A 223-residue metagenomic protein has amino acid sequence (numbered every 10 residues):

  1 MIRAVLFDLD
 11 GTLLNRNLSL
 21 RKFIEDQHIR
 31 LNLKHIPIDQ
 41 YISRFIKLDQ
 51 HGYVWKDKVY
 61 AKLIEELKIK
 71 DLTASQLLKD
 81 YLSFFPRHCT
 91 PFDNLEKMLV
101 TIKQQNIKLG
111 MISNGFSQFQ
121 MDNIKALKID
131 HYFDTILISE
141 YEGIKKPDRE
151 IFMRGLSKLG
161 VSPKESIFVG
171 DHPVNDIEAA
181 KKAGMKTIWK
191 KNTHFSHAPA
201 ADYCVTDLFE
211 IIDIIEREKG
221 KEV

Functional and structural regions predicted by a protein language model:
M1-V5, L18, V100-K103, I112-V223: Asp-based, Mg2+/Mn2+-dependent phosphohydrolase catalytic module
I2-D93: N-terminal helical cap/lid subdomain that shapes the substrate entry/recognition surface in HAD-like hydrolases
L14, G110-M111: Short catalytic-loop micro-motif centered on adjacent basic/acidic residues
H51, C89, M111, I167-F168: Residue-level marker of alpha-helix boundaries and capping positions
S83-G110, R149: Short, acidic loop-to-helix structural element flanking the phosphoryl-transfer center in phosphate-processing enzymes
